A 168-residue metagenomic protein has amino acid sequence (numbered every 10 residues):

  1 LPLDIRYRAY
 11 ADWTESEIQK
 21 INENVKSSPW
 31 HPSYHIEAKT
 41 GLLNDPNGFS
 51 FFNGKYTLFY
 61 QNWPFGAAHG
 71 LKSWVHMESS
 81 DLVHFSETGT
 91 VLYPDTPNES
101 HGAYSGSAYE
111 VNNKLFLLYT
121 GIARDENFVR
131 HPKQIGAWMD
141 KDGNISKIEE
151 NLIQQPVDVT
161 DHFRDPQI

Functional and structural regions predicted by a protein language model:
L1-P166: Beta-rich carbohydrate-recognition and catalytic domains
